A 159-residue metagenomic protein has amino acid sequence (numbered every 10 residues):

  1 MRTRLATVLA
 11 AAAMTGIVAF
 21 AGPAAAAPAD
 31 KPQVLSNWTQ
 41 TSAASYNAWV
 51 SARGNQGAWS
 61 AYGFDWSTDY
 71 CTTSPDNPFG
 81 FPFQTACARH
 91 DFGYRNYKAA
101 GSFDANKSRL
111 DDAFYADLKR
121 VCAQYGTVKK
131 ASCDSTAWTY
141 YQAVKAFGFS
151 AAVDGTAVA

Functional and structural regions predicted by a protein language model:
R2-L9, G16, F20-A159: Extended terminal accessory/targeting regions
